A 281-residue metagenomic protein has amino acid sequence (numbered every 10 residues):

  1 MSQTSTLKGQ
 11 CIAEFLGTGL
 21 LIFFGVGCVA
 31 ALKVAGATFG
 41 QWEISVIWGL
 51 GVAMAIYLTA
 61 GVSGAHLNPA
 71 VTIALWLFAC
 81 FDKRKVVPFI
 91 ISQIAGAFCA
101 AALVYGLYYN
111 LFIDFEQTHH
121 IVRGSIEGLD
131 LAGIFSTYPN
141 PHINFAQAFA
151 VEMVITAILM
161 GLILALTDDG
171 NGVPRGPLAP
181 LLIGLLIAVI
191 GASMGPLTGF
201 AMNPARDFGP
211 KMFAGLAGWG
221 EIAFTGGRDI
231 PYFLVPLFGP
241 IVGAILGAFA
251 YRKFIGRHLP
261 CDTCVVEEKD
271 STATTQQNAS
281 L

Functional and structural regions predicted by a protein language model:
M1-L281: Membrane-interface helix-loop junctions and terminal tails of multi-pass membrane proteins
